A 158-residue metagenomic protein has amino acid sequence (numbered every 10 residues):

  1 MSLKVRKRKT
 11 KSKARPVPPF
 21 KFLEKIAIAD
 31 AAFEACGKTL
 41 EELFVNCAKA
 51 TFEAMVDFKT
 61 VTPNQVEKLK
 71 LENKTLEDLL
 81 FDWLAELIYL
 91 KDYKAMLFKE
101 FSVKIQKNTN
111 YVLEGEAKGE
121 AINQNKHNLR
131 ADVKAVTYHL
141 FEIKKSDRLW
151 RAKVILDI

Functional and structural regions predicted by a protein language model:
M1-I158: Intrinsically disordered, low-complexity regions
